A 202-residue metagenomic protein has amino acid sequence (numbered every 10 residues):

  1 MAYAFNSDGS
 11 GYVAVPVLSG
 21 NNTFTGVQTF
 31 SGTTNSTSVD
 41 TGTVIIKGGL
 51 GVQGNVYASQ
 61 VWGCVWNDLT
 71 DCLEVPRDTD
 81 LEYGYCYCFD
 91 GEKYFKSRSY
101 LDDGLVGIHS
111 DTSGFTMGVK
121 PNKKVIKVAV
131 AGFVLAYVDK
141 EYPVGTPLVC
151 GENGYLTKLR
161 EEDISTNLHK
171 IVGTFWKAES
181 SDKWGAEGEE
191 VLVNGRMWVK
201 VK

Functional and structural regions predicted by a protein language model:
Y3-Y12, S19-R77: Intrinsic low-complexity, repeat-rich intrinsically disordered segments enriched in small/flexible residues
G11, N55-K202: Extracellular receptor-binding modules and their adjoining Ser/Thr/Gly/Asp/Asn-rich linkers
